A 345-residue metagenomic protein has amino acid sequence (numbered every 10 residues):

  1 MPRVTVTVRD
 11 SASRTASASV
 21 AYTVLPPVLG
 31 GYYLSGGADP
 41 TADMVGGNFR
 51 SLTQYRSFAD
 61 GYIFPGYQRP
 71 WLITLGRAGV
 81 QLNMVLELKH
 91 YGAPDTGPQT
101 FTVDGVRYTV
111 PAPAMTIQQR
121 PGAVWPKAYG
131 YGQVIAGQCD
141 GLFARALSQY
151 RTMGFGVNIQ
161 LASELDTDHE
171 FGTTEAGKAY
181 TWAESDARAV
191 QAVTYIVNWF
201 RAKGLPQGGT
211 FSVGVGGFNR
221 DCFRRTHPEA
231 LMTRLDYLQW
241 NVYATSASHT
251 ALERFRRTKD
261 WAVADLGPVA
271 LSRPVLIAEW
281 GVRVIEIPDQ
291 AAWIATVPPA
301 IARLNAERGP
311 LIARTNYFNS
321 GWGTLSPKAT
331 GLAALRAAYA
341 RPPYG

Functional and structural regions predicted by a protein language model:
P2-V4: Exposed beta-strand face motif in extracellular beta-rich ectodomains
V8-D10: Conserved structural position at the C-terminal beta-strand of extracellular beta-sandwich adhesion modules
A16-V24: C-terminal edge beta-strand
L25-P65: Boundary/entry segment of secreted carbohydrate-active catalytic domains
G30-G36, V157, P274-G345: Substrate-binding cleft of secreted/luminal carbohydrate-active enzymes
L52-A59, F223-F255, P274-A278, F318-S320: Aromatic- and acid-rich polysaccharide-binding/catalytic face of secreted or lumenal carbohydrate-active enzymes
S57-V213, F318: Substrate-binding cleft of extracellular glycoside hydrolase catalytic domains
P70-E87, Y243-E286: Glycoside hydrolase catalytic-domain groove-lining segments
